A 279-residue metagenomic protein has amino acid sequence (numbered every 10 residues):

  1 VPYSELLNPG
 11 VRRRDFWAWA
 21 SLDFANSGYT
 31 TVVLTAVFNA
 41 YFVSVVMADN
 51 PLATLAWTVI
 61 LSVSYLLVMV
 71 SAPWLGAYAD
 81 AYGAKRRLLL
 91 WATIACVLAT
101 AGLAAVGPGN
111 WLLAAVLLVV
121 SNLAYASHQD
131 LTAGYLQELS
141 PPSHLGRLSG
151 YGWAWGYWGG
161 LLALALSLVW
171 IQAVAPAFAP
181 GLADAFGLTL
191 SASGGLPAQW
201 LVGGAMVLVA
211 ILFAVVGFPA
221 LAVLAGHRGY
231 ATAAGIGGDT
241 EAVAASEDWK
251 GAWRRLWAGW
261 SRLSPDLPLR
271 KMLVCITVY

Functional and structural regions predicted by a protein language model:
P2-W17, A225-V274: Juxtamembrane intracellular "pre-TM" segments in multi-pass secondary transporters
Y3-Y65, R270-Y279: Helix-loop boundary and gating motifs at the non-cytosolic
T54-A77, L164: Central cavity-lining transmembrane alpha-helices of secondary-active solute carriers, predominantly the Major
M69, L90-G109: C-terminal ends and interior cores of transmembrane alpha-helices in multi-pass membrane transporters/permeases
A79-A95: Cytoplasmic membrane-interface "Motif A"-like loop-to-helix N-cap segments of 12-TM Major Facilitator Superfamily
A99-G102, G109-H128: Hydrophobic core of transmembrane alpha-helices in multi-pass small-molecule transporters, especially MFS/SLC-type
A126-P141: Intracellular juxtamembrane helix-capping segments at the cytosolic ends of symmetry-related transmembrane helices
S149-Q172: Glycine-rich segments within core transmembrane alpha-helices of 12-TM secondary carriers
